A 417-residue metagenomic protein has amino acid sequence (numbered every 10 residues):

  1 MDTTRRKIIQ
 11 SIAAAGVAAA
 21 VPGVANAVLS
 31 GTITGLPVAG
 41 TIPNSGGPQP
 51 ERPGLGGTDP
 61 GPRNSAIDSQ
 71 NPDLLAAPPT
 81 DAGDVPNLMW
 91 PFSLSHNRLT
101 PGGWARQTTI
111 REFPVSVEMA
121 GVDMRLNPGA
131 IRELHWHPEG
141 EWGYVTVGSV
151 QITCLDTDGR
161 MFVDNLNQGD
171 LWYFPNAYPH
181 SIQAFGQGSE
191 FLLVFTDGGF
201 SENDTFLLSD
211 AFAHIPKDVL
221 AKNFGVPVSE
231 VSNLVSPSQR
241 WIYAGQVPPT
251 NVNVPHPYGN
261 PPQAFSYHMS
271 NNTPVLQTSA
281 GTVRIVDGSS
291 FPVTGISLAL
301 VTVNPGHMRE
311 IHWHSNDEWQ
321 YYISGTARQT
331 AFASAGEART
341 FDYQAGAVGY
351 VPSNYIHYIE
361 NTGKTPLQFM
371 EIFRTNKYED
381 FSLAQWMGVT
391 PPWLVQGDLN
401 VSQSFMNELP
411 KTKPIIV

Functional and structural regions predicted by a protein language model:
M1-T3: Secretory targeting signals
K7-S30: N-terminal export signals
V28-M119, V219-T302, E310, L399-V417: A short, N-terminal "cap"/entry segment at the start of jelly-roll beta-barrel domains of the cupin/DSBH fold
Q107, V122-H137, A299-W313: Conserved short histidine dyad/triad with adjacent acidic residue
A130-E133, Q151, L171-W172, N176-S181 (+4 more regions): Histidine-centered metal-chelating micro-motifs
P138-T157, S315-S334: Glycine- and acidic-residue-biased ligand/ion/polar-headgroup-sensing regions
T157-Y173, S334-V351: Short acidic-glycine-tyrosine-enriched beta hairpin
N176-E202, S353-E379: Ligand-binding loop in jelly-roll beta-barrel domains
